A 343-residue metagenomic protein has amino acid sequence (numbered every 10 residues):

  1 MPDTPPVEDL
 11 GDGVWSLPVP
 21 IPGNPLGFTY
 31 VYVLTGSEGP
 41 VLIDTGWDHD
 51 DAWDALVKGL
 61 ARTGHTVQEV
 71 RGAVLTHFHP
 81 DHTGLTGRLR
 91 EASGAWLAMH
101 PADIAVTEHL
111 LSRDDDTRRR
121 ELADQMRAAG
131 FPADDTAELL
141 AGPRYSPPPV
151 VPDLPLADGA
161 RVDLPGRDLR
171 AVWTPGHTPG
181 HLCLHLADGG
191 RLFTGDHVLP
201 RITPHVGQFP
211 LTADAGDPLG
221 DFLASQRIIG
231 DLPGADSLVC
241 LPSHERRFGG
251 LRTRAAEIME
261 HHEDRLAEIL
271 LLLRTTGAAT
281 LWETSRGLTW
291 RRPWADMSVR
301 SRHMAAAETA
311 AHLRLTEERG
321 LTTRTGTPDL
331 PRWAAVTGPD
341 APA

Functional and structural regions predicted by a protein language model:
M1, E268-A343: C-terminal regulatory/interaction regions
V7-H65, E69, L184-R201: Conserved beta-strand hairpin/beta-sheet module of binuclear metal-dependent hydrolase folds, prominently
D12-V19, L139-S146, P165-R167: Short Pro/Gly-enriched beta-strand edge/turn motifs at strand-loop
N24-G27, L154-L156, P175-T178, A343: A short catalytic or substrate-binding loop motif that flags glycine-/basic-rich loops and adjacent residues that bind
G27, D48-D54, L60-D163, G190 (+1 more regions): Active-site HxH/HxHxD metal-binding segment of metal-dependent hydrolases
P40-V41, W47-H49, G142-L154, R161 (+1 more regions): Metallo-beta-lactamase
T76-H82, H100, H177, H181 (+2 more regions): Histidine-centered divalent metal-coordination motifs
E91, T174, E317: Short, contiguous alpha-helical
